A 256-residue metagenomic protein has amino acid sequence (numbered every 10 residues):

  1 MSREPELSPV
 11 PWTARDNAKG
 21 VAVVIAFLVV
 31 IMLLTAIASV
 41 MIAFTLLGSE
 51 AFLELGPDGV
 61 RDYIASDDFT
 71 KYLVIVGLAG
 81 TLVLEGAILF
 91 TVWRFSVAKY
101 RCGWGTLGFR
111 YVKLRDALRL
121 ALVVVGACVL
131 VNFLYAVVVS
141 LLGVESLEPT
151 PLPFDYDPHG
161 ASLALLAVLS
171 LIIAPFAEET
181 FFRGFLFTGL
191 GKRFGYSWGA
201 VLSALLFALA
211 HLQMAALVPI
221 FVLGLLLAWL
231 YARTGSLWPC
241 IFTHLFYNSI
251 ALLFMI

Functional and structural regions predicted by a protein language model:
M1-D116, V129-N132, S249-I256: N-terminal, membrane-interfacial amphipathic/helix-forming hydrophobic leader that caps and precedes the first
K19-F27, Y72, V76, G80 (+8 more regions): Alpha-helical transmembrane segments of integral membrane proteins
I31-L33, C128-F133, S140-I256: Transmembrane helix-loop-helix hairpins at the membrane interface of multi-pass integral membrane proteins
F44, G105, L120, A136 (+2 more regions): Charged/polar, solvent-exposed surface patches and flexible loops
W93-R94, V138-L142: A short, ordered amphipathic alpha-helix with a cationic face
